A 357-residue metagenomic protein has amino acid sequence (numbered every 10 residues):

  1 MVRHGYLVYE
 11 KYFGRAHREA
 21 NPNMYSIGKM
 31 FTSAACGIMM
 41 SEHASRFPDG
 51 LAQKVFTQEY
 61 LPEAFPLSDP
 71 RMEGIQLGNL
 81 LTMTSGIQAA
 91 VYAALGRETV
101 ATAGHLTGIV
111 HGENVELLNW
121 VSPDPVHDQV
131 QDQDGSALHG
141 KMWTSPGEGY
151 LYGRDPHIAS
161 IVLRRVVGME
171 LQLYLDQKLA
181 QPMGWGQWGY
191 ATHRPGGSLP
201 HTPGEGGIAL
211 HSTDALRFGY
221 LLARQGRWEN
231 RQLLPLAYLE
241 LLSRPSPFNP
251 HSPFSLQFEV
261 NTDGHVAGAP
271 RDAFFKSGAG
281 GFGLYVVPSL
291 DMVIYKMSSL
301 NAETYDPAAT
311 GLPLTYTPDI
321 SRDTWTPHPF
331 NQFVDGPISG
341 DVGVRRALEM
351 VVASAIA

Functional and structural regions predicted by a protein language model:
M1-A16, L284-Y285, D291-Y295: A short, well-structured edge-of-sheet supersecondary motif
Y6-K11, F56, A93-S145, M169-G189: Short, charged, amphipathic alpha-helices and their helix-cap/turn boundaries
N23, I27, S41-Q88, Y92 (+4 more regions): Active-site helix/loop module of the DD-peptidase/beta-lactamase fold, centered on the serine-lysine SxxK catalytic
G37-M40, F56, G78-T82, L118 (+9 more regions): Non-transmembrane alpha-helical segments in soluble domains of secreted/periplasmic/extracellular proteins
L67-S68, S145-G149, T202-G207, R271-G280 (+1 more regions): Active-site rim elements
D155-V162, G206-W228, F282-S299: Active-site-proximal alpha-helical segments within enzyme catalytic domains
W185-W188, T192-H193, L241-Y295: Active-site Gly/Thr loop motif
K276-A357: Structured C-terminal helix/loop/strand segments within mature extracytoplasmic catalytic/sensor domains
